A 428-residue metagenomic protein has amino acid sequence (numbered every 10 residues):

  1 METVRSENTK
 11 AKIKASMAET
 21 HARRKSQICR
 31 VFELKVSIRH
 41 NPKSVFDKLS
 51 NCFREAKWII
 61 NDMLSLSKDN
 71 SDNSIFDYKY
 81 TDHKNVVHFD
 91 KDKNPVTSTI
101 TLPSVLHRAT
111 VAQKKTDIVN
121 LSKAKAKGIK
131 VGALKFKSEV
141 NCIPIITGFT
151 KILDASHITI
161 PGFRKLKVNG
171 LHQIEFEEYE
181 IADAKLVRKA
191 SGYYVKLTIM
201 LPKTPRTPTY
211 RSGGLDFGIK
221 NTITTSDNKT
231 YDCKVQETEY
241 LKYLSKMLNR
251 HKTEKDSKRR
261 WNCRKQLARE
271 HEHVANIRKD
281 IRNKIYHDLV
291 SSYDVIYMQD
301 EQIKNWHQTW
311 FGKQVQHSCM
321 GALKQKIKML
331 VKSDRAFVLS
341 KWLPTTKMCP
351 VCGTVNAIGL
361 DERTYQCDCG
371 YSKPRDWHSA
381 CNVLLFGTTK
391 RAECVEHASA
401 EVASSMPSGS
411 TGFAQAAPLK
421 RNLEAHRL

Functional and structural regions predicted by a protein language model:
E2-R108: Gly/serine-rich nucleotide phosphate-binding loop at the start of the catalytic core of nucleotide/ADP-ribose-handling
T3-E7, R30-E33, H40, S191-L428: Positively charged, helix-rich recognition surfaces that bind polyanionic ligands
E33-K35, K165, D183, S212: Well-ordered beta-strand positions in beta-sheet-rich domains
I60-M63, A109-S122, W377-G387: Stable alpha-helical structural segments in soluble proteins, enriched in small hydrophobic residues
K68, K123-K127, D334-A336: Surface-exposed helix-capping loop/turn segments at secondary-structure junctions
Y78-K189, H317: Acidic carboxylate diad motif detector
